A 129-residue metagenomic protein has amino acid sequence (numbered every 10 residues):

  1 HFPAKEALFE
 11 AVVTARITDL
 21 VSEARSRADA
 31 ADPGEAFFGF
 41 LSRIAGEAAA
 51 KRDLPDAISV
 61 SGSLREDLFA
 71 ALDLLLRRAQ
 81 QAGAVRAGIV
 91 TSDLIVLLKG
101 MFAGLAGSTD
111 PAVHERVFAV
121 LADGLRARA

Functional and structural regions predicted by a protein language model:
H1-F9: HTH DNA-binding helix-turn interface
A7, E35-R43, D93-L97, R116-V120: Amphipathic alpha-helical interaction segments
T18-A50, S61, D67-A71: Hydrophobic alpha-helical connector segments
D19, E47-K51, P55, A79 (+1 more regions): A short secondary-structure junction motif
L54-G62: Short linear capping/connector segments at secondary-structure termini
E66-V85, L97-G100, G104-A129: C-terminal peripheral helix-coil segments that are non-catalytic and often amphipathic
